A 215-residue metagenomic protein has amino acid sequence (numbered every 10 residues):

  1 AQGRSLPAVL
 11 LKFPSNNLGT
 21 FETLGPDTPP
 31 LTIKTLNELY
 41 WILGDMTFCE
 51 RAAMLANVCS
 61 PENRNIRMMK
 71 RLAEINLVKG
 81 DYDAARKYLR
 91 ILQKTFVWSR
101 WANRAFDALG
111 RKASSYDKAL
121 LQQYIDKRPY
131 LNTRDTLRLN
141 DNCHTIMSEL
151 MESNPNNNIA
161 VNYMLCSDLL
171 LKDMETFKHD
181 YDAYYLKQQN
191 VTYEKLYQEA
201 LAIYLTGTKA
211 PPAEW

Functional and structural regions predicted by a protein language model:
A1-L121, T136, N157-V161, C166-L171: Soluble catalytic regions of membrane-associated enzymes that act on cell-envelope and secretory-pathway components
R86, S99-W215: Eukaryotic alpha-helical solenoid repeat scaffolds
